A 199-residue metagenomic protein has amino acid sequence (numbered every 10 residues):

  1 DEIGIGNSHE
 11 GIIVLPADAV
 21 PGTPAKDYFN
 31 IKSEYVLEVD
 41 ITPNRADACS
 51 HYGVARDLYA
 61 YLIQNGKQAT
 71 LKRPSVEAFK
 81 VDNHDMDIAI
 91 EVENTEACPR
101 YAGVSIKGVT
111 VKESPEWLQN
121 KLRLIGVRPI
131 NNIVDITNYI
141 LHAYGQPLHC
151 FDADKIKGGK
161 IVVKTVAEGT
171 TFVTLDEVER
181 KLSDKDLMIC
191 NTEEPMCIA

Functional and structural regions predicted by a protein language model:
D1, R73-D85, I136-Y144, I156-G158: A glycine-rich phosphate-binding loop feature that marks nucleotide/adenosyl-phosphate handling sites
D1-D82, A199: Phosphate-backbone binding interfaces of nucleic-acid-interacting proteins
E2-I5, A19, T42-A46, R56 (+8 more regions): Short, glycine-/Ser/Thr-/acidic-enriched flexible segments
G22-T42, D85-L124: Residues forming anionic-ligand binding surfaces in small-molecule and nucleic-acid pockets of primarily soluble enzymes
Y28-K32, D82, T95-P99, D154-I156 (+2 more regions): Solvent-exposed alpha-helices and their adjacent loops that cap or buttress functional pockets in soluble metabolic
P43-I63, G126-D152, E193-A199: Conserved phosphate/anionic-ligand binding catalytic regions in large, soluble enzymes, centered on
C98-G159: Duplex nucleic acid-engaging cores and interfaces of nucleic-acid transaction enzymes
T137-A199: Conserved mixed alpha/beta core segments that line enzyme active sites in large multi-domain catalysts
